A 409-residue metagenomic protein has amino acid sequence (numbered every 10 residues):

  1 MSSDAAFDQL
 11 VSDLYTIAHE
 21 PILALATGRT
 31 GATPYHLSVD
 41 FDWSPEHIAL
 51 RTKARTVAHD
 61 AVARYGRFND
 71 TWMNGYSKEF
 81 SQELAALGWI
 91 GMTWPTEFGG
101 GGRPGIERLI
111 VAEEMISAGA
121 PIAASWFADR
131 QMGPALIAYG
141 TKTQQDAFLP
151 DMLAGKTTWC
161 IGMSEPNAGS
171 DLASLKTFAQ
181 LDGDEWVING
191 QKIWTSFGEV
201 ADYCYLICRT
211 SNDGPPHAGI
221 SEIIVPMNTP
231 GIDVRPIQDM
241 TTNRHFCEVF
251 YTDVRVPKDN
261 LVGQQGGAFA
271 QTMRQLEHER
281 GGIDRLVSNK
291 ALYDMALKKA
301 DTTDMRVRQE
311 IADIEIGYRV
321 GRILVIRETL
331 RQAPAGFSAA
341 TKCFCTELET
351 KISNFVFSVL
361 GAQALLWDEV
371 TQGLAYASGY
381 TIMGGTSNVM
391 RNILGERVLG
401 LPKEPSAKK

Functional and structural regions predicted by a protein language model:
S3-S125, A147-A154, G282, A291 (+4 more regions): Amphipathic, small/basic residue-rich leader segments at the start of a protein or domain
L14, A18, T27, F41-P45 (+3 more regions): Glycine-rich beta->alpha junctions and the first turn(s) of the following alpha-helix
A18, D40, I106, I110-V111 (+4 more regions): Glycine-rich phosphate/cofactor-binding loops in nucleotide/flavin-utilizing enzymes
V62-W72, D301-R308, Y318-E369: C-terminal helix-coil-helix/basic helical segment that borders enzyme active sites and/or dimer interfaces and provides
A86-D146, P150-G155, F197-Y203, E279 (+7 more regions): Internal helix-loop-helix
G155-M163: A short, Trp-centered hydrophobic/proline-enriched beta-strand micro-motif
T177-Q180: A structural signal for short hydrophobic beta-strand segments in well-ordered beta-sheet cores
D184-E185, N189-R235: A short core secondary-structure module
